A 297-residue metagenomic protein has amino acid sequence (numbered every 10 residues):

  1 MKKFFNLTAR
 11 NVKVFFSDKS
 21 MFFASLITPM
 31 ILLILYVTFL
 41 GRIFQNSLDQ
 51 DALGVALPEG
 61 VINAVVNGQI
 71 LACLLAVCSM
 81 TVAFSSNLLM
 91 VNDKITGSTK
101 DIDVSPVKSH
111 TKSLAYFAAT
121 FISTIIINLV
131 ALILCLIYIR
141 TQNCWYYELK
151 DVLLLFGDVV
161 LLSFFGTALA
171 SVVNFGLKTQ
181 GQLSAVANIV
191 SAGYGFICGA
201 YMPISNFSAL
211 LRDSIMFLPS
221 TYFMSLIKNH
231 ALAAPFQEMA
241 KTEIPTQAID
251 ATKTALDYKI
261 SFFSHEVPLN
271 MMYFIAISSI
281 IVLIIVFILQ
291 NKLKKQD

Functional and structural regions predicted by a protein language model:
M1-P29, T96-G97, T111, Q296: Aromatic- and glycine-rich beta-strand/loop motifs that create alpha-glucan
N6, R10-V14, T96, K100-V104 (+2 more regions): Short amphipathic alpha-helical coupling elements at transmembrane boundaries
R10, V14-L48, V66-F84, F121-N128 (+3 more regions): Hydrophobic alpha-helical transmembrane segments of multi-pass membrane transport/permease proteins
I31, N63-Q142: Hydrophobic alpha-helical transmembrane segments of multi-pass membrane transport proteins
I34-I43, N174-A234: Transmembrane helix segments
S47-N63: Perimembrane loop-to-helix junctions flanking transmembrane segments
S109, F117-G195: Alpha-helical transmembrane segments and their short interhelical loops
T242-D297: Junction motif at the cytosolic side of a transmembrane helix
